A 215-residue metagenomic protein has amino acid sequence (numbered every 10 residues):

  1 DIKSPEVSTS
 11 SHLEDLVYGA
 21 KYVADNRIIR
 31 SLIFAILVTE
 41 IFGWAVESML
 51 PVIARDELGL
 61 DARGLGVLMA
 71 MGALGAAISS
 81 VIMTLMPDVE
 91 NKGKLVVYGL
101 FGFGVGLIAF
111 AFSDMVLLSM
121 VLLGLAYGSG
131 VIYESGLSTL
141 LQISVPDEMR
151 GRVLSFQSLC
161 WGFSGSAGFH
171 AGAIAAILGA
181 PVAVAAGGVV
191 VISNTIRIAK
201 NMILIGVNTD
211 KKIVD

Functional and structural regions predicted by a protein language model:
D1-I33, D215: Juxtamembrane intracellular "pre-TM" segments in multi-pass secondary transporters
V17, A24, V38, L50-D215: C-terminal transmembrane bundle of multi-pass solute transporters/carriers
S31-G43, Q157: Alpha-helical segments in transporter systems
